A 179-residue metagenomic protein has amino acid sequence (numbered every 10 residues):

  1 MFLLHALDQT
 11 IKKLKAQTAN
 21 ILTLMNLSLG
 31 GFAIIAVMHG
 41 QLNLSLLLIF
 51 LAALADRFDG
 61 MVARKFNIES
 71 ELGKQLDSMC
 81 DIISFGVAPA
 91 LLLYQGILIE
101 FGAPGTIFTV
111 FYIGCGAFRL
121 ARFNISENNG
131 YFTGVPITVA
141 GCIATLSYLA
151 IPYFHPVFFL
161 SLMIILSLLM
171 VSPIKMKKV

Functional and structural regions predicted by a protein language model:
M1-L7, I11, F132-V179: C-terminal membrane-associated helical module and adjoining short loops/tails
M1-R57, S172-V179: Topogenic membrane-insertion module of multi-pass membrane proteins
D8-Q9, D59-S70, C115-N129, L168-V179: C-terminal ends of transmembrane helices
L14-L24, K65-A121: Multi-pass membrane catalytic core of lipid/isoprenoid biosynthesis enzymes
S28, L54-V62, M79, I83: Active-site His/Glu-centered metal-binding helix of metallohydrolases
F32-L48, I83, V87-V110, L146-L160: Helix-coil boundary and interhelical linker segments in multi-pass alpha-helical membrane proteins
I35-Q41, R57-K74: N-terminal TM1-TM2 helical hairpin plus the immediately adjacent luminal interfacial "cap"
I49-D56, F111-R119, Y148, M163-P173: Alpha-helical transmembrane segments of multi-pass membrane proteins
